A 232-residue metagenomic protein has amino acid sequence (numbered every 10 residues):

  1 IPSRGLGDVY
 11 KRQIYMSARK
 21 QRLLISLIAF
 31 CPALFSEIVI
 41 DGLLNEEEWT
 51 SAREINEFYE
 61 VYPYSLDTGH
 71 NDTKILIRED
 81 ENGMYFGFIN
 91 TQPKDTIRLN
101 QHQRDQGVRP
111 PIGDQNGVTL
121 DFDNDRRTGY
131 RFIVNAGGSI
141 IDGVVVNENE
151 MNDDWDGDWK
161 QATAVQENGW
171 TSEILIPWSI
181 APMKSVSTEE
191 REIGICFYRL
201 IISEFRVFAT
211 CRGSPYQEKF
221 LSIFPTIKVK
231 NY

Functional and structural regions predicted by a protein language model:
I1-Q13: Single conserved hydrophobic/aromatic residue that forms the stacking wall/gate of nucleotide- or nucleobase-binding
K11-R12, M16-R22: Positively charged n-region of N-terminal signal peptides that target proteins for export
R22-A33: Bacterial N-terminal signal peptides
S36-Y232: Structural preference for beta-rich elements and adjacent junctions enriched in aromatics
